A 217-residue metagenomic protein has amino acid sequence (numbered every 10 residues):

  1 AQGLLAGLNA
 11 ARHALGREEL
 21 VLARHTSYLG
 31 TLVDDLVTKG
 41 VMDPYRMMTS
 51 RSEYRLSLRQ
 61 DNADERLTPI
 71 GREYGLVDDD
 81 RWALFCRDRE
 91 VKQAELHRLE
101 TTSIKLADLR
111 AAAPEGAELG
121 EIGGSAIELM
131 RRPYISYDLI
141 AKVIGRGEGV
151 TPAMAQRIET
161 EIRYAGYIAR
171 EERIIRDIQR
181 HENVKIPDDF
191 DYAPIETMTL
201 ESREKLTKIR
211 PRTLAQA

Functional and structural regions predicted by a protein language model:
Q2-L20: Internal hydrophobic alpha-helix adjacent to the cofactor/substrate pocket in enzyme cavities
A6-N9, T31-L32, L67, R163: Generic recognition of well-ordered alpha-helical segments
G16-V77, A83: Mid-to-C-terminal Rossmann-like scaffold of FAD/NAD(P)H-dependent oxidoreductases
R51, A63, T68-E73, V77-Q216: Extended, charge-enriched "interface" segments that sit outside catalytic cores
